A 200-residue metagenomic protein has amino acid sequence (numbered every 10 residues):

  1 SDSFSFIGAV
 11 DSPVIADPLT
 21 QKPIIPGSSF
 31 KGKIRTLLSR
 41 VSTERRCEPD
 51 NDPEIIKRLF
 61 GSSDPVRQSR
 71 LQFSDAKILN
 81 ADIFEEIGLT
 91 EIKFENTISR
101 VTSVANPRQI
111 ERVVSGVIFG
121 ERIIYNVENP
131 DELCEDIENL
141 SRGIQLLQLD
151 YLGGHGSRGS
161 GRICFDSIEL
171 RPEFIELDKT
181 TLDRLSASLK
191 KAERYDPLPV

Functional and structural regions predicted by a protein language model:
S1-V200: Small/polar/charged residue-enriched interaction surfaces, especially the RNA/DNA-contacting tracks of RNP/CRISPR
